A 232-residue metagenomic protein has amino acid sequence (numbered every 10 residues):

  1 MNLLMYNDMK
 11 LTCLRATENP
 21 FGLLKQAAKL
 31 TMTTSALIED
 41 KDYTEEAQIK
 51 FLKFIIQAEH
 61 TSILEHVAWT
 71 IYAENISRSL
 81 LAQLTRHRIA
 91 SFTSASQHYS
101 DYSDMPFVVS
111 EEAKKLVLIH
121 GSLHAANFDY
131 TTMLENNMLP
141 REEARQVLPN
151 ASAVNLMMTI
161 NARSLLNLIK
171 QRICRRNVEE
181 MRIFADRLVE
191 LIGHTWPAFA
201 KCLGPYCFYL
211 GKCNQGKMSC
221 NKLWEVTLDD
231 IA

Functional and structural regions predicted by a protein language model:
M1-A232: Family-specific signature for flavin-dependent thymidylate synthase
